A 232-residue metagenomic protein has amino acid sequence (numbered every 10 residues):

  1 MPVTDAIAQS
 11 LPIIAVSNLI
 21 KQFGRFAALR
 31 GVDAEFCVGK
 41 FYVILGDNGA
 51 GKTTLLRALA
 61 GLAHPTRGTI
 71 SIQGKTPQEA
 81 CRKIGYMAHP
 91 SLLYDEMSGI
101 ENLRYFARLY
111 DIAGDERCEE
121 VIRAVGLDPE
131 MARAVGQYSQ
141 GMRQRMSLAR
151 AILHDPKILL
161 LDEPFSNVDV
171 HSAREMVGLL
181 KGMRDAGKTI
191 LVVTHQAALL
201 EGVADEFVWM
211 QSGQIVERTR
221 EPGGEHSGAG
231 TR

Functional and structural regions predicted by a protein language model:
L45-D47: The feature captures the beta-strand-to-loop junction immediately N-terminal to the Walker
A60: Helix-to-loop junction immediately C-terminal to a conserved catalytic motif
G68-A80: Conserved ABC transporter NBD signature motif
R104, D115-E130: Conserved ABC ATPase "signature" region
L159-D162: Catalytic Walker B motif of ABC-type/P-loop ATPase nucleotide-binding domains
T194-H195: H-loop/switch region of ABC-family ATPase nucleotide-binding domains
